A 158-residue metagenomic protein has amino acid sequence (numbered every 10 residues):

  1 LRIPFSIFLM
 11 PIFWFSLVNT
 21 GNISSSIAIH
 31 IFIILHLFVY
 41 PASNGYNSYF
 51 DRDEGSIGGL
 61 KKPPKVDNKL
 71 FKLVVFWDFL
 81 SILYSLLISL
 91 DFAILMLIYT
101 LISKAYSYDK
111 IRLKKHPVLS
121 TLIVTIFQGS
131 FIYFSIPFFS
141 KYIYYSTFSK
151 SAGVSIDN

Functional and structural regions predicted by a protein language model:
L1-R52, K69, L90-G153: Topogenic membrane-insertion module of multi-pass membrane proteins
R52-L97: Multi-pass membrane catalytic core of lipid/isoprenoid biosynthesis enzymes
V154-N158: Terminal transmembrane helical module of multi-pass membrane proteins
